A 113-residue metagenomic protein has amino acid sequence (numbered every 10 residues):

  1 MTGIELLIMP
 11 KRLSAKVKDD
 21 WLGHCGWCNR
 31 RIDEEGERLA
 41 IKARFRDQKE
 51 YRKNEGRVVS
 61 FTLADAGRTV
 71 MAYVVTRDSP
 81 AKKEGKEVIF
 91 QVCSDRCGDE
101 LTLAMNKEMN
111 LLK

Functional and structural regions predicted by a protein language model:
I4-K16: Short, charged surface segments at domain edges that flank catalytic/cofactor-binding sites
L6-L7, D19-K83: Short recognition patches in nucleic-acid-associated and regulatory proteins
L22, F90, S94: Residues immediately within or flanking Cys/His clusters that coordinate Zn2+ in small zinc-binding modules
N29, S94-G98: Cys/His-coordinated zinc-binding microdomains
E34-E35, D99, L103: Short, non-ligating residues that shape and space the ligands of small metal-coordination modules and catalytic
T102-K113: C-terminal/domain-terminus segments
